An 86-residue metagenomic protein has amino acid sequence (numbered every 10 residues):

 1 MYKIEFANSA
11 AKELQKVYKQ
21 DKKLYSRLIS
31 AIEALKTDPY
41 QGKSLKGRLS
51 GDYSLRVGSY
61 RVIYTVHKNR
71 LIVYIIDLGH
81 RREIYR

Functional and structural regions predicted by a protein language model:
M1-R56, H67-R70, E83-R86: Basic, Lys/Arg-enriched alpha-helical interface segments
S59: Glycine-rich phosphate-binding loop
G79: Residues forming the ATP-binding cleft of Hanks-type serine/threonine protein kinase domains
